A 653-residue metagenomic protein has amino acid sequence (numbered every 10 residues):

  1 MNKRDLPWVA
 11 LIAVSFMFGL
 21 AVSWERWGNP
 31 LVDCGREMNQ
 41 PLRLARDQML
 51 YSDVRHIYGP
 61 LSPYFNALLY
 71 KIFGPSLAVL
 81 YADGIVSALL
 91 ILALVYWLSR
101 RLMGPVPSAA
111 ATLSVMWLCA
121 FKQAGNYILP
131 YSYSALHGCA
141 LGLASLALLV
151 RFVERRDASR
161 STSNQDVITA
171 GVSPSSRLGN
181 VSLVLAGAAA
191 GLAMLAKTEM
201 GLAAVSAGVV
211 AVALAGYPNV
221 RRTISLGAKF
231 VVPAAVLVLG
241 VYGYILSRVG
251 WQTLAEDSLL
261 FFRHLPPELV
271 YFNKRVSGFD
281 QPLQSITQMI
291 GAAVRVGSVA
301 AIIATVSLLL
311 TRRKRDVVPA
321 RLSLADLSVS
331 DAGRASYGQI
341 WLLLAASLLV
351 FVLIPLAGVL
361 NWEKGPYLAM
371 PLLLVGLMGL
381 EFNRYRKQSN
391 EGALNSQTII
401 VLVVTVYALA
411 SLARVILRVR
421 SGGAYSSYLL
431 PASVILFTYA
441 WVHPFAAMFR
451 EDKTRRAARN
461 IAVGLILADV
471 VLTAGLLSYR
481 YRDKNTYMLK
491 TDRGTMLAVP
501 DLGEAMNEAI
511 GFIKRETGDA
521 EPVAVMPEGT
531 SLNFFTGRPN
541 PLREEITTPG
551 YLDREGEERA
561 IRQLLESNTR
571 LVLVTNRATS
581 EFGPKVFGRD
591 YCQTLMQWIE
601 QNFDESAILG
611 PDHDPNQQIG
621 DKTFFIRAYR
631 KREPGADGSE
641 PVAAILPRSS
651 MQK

Functional and structural regions predicted by a protein language model:
N2-K3, A158, T169, A203-L239 (+8 more regions): Perimembrane helix-loop-helix junctions
G19, G227-F272, V276, T287-V296 (+2 more regions): Membrane-lumen/periplasm interface segments of specific transmembrane helices in polyprenyl phosphate-linked
E25-Q40, L50-L68, P75-A78, V249-W251 (+1 more regions): Extracytoplasmic catalytic/substrate-binding loops of multi-pass membrane glycan-assembly enzymes
I57, V205, Y481-Y551, E558-S580 (+1 more regions): Short periplasmic/luminal acceptor-recognition loop of GT-C membrane glycosyltransferases, typified by
V95-Q123, C139-A140, V329: Transmembrane-helix signature of polytopic, membrane-embedded enzymes that assemble or transfer cell-envelope glycans
G142-L185, P218, A292-T311, L324 (+3 more regions): Membrane-interface transmembrane helices that cradle and orient dolichyl/undecaprenyl
N180-T198, A204-A211, V236, V241 (+2 more regions): Membrane-interface alpha helices of multi-pass inner-membrane proteins
L202, E363-G379, L402, S411 (+1 more regions): Hydrophobic/aromatic-rich transmembrane helices and adjacent perimembrane loops
